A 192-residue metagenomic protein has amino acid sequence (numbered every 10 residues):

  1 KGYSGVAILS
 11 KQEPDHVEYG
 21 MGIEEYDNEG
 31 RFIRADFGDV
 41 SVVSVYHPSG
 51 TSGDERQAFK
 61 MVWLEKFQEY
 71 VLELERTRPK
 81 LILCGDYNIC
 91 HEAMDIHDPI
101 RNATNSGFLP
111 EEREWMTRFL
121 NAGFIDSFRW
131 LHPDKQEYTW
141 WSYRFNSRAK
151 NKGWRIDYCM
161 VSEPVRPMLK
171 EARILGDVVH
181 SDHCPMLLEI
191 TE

Functional and structural regions predicted by a protein language model:
K1-G50: Structured beta-strand-rich core segments of catalytic domains in phosphoester-bond hydrolases
G2-V17, K135, S147-P167: Conserved beta strand-loop-helix elements of the APE1-like EEP
I8-S10, R34-D36, C159-V161, L187-T191: Short, well-ordered beta-strand micro-motif
E13-E24, I125-F128, L169-G176: Short secondary-structure junctions
I23, P48-L64, I100-T104: Surface-exposed cleft-lining segments at the edges of enzyme active sites
E65-K152, I156: Metal-dependent phosphoesterases centered on the DNase I-like endonuclease/exonuclease/phosphatase
K170-E192: Surface polyanion/phosphate-binding segment centered on an Asp-His-Pro turn
